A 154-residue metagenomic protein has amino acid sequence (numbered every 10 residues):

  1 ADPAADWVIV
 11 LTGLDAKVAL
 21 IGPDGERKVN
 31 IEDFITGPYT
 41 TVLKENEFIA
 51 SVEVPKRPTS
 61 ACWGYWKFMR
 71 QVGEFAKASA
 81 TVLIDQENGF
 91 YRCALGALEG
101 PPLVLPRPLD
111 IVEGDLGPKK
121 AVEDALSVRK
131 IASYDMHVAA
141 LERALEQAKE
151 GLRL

Functional and structural regions predicted by a protein language model:
A1-L154: C-terminal structural segment of proteins
